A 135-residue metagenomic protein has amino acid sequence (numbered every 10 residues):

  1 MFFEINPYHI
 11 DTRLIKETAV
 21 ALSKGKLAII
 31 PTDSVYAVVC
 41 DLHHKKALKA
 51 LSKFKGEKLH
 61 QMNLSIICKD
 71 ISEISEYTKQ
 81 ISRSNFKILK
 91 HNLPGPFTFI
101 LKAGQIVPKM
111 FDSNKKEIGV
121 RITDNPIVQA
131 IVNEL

Functional and structural regions predicted by a protein language model:
M1-L135: Active-site-adjacent structural elements in enzyme catalytic cores
